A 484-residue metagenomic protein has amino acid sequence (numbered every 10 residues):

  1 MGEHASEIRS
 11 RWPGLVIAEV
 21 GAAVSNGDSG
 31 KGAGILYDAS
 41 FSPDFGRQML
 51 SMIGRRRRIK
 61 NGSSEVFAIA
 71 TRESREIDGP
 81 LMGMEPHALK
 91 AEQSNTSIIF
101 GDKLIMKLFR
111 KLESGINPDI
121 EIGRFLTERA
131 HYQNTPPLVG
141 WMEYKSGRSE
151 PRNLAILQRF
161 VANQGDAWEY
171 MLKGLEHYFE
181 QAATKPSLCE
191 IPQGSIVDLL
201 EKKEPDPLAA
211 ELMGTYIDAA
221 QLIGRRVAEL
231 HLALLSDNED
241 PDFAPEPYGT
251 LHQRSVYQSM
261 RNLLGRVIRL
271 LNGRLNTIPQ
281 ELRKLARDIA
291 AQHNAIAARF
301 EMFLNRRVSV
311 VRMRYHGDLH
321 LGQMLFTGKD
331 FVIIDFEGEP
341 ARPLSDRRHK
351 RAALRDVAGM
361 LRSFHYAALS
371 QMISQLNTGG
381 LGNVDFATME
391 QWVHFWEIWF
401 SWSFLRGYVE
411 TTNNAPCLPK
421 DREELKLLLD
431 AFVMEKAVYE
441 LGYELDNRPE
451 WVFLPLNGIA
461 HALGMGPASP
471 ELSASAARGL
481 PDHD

Functional and structural regions predicted by a protein language model:
M1-N276, Y315-H316, L321-R422: Conserved ATP-binding subdomain of kinase catalytic cores across diverse folds
S74-M82, A297-F300, N305-R306: Short Pro/Gly-enriched beta-strand edge/turn motifs at strand-loop
A233, N305-M313: Protein kinase catalytic-loop region centered on the HRD/HxD motif
L270, I289, I296-F300: Mechanochemical coupling/switch segment within NTP-driven translocation systems
L275-A291: Conserved P-loop NTPase mechanochemical-coupling segment
A295-R299, C417, E423: Short, motif-level signal for alpha-helix interfacial/capping segments enriched in acidic residues and aromatics/proline
Q391-K420, L427-D484: ATP/Mg2+ or Mg2+-diphosphate-binding catalytic cores that bind nucleotide phosphates or diphosphates via glycine-rich
